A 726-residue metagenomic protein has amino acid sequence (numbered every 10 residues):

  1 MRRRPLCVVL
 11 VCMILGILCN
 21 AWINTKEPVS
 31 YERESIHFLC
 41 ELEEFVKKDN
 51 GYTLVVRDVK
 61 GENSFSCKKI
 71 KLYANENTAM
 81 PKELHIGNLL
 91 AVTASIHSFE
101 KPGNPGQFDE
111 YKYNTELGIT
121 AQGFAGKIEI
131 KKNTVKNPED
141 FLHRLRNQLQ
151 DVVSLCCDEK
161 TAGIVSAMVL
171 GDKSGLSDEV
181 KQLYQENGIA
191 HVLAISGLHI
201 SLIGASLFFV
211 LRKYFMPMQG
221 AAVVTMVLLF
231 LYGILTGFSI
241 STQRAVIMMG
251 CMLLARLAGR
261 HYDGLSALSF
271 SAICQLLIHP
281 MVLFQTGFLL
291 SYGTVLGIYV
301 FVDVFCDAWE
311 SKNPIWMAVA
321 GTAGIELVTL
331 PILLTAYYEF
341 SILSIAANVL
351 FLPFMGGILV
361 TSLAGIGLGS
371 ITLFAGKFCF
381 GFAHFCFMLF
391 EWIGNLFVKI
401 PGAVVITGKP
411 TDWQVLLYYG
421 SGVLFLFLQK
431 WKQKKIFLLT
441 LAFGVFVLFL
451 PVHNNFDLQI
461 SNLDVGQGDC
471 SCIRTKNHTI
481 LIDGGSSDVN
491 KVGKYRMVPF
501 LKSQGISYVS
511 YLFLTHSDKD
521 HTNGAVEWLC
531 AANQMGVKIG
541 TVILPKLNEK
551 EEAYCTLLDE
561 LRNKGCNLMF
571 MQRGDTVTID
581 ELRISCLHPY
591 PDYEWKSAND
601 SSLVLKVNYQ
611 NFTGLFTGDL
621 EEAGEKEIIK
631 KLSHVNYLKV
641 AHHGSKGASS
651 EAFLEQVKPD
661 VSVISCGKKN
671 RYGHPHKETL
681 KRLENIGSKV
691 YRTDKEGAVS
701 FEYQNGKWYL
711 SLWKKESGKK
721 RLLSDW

Functional and structural regions predicted by a protein language model:
R2-V11, A308, K312, W316 (+5 more regions): Glycine- and aromatic-enriched alpha-helical transmembrane segments of multi-pass membrane proteins
C12, I17-H191, K494-P499, Y508 (+5 more regions): Membrane-interface helix/helix-cap signal primarily in integral membrane proteins
E116-M248, L253, L327, Y511-F513 (+2 more regions): Aromatic-rich juxtamembrane segments at the membrane interface
I189-Y214, Y508-A532, A641-A652: Di-metal (Zn2+ and/or Mg2+/Mn2+) metal-binding site signature of metallo-dependent hydrolases with the MBL/beta-CASP
F238-G420, L428-W431, F612, L620 (+3 more regions): Internal transmembrane alpha-helical bundles of multi-pass membrane proteins
V360-L363, N455-Y508, A598-E621: Conserved beta-strand hairpin/beta-sheet module of binuclear metal-dependent hydrolase folds, prominently
K491-F500, L514-T515, K519-C530, P589-P675: Active-site-proximal loop/helix segments of hydrolase catalytic cores
K519-R562, N567: Active-site HxH/HxHxD metal-binding segment of metal-dependent hydrolases
